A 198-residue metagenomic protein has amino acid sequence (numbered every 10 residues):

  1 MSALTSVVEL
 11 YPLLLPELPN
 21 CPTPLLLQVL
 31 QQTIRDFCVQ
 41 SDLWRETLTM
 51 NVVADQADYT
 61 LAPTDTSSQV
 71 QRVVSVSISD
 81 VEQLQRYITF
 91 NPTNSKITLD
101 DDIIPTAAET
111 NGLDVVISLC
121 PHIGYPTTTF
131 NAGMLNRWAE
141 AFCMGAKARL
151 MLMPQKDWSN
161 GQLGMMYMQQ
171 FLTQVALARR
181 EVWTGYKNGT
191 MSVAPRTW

Functional and structural regions predicted by a protein language model:
M1-W198: Glycine-enriched, solvent-exposed interface loops adjoining structured elements
